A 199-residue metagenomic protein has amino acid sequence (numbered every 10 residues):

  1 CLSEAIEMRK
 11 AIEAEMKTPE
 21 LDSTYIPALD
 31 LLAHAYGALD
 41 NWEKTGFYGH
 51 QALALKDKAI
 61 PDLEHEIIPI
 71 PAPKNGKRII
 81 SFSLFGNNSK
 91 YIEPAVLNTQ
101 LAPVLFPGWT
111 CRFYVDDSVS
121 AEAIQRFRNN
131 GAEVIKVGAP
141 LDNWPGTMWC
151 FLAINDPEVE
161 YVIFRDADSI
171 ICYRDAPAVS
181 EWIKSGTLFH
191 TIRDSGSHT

Functional and structural regions predicted by a protein language model:
E4-A5, A11, T45: Single-residue signature of alpha-solenoid repeat helices
D117-E160: Active-site-proximal specificity loops/subdomain of glycosyltransferases
V162-F164: Short aromatic/hydrophobic "clamp" motif used to bind/position activated sugar donors
I171-T199: Conserved donor-nucleotide/metal-binding helix-loop-beta segment in metal-dependent transferases, i.e., the alpha-helix
